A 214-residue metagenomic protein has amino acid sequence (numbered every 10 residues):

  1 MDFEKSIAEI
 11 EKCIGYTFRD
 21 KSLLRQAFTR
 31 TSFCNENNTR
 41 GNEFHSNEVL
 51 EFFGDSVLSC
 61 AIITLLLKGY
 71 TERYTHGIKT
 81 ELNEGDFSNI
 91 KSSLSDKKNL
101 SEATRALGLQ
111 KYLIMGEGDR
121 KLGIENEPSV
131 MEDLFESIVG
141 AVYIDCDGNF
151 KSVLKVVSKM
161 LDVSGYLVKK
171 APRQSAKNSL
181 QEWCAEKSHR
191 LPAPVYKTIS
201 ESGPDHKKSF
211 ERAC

Functional and structural regions predicted by a protein language model:
M1-C214: Double-stranded RNA-binding/processing signature
